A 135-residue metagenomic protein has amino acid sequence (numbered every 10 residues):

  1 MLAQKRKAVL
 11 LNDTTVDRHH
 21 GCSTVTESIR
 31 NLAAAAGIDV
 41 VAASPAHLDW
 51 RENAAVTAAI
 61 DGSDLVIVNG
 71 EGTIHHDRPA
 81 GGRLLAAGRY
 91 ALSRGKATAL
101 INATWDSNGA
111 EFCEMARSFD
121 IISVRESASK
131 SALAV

Functional and structural regions predicted by a protein language model:
M1-E111, M115-R117, I121, K130: Aromatic- and Gly/Pro-rich donor/ligand-binding loops that form nucleotide- or phosphate-bearing donor binding pockets
V124-E126: Replace "coordinates the UDP/GDP/TDP-sugar" with "coordinates nucleotide-activated sugar donors
S131-V135: Short loop/helix-cap segments at secondary-structure boundaries that form the rim of catalytic
